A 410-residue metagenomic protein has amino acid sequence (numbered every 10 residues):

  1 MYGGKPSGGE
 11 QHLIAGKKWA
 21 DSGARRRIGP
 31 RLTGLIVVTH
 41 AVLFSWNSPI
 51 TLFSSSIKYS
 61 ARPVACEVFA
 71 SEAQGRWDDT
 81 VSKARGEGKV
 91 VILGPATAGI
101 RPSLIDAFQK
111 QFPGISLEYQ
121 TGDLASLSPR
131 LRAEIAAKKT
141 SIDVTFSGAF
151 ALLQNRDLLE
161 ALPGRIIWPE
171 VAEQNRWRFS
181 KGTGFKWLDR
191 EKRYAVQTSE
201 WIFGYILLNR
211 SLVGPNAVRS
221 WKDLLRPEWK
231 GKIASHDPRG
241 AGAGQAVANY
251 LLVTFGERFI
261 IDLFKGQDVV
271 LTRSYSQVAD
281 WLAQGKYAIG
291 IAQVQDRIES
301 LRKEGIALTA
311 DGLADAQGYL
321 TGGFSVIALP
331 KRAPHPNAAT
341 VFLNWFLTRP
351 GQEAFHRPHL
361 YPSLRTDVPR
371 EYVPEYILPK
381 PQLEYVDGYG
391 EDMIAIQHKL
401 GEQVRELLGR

Functional and structural regions predicted by a protein language model:
I57, A73, K380-R410: Conserved C-terminal helix/tail region of periplasmic/extracytoplasmic solute-binding proteins
P63-W77, R85-S103, S325: Extracytoplasmic "Venus flytrap"
T80, L127, W221, V278-W281 (+3 more regions): Short, hydrophobic alpha-helical packing/hinge segments within bilobed ligand-binding/sensory domains
V91-D106, L117-R132, T140-A279, A283: Extracytoplasmic ligand-binding site segments that recognize negatively charged/polar headgroups
A151-Q154, A288-T309: A ligand-binding cleft/hinge motif common to bilobed small-molecule-binding domains
I261-K265, V270-T272, G305-A333: Periplasmic-binding protein-like
S325-G388: Mature extracytoplasmic/periplasmic domains
